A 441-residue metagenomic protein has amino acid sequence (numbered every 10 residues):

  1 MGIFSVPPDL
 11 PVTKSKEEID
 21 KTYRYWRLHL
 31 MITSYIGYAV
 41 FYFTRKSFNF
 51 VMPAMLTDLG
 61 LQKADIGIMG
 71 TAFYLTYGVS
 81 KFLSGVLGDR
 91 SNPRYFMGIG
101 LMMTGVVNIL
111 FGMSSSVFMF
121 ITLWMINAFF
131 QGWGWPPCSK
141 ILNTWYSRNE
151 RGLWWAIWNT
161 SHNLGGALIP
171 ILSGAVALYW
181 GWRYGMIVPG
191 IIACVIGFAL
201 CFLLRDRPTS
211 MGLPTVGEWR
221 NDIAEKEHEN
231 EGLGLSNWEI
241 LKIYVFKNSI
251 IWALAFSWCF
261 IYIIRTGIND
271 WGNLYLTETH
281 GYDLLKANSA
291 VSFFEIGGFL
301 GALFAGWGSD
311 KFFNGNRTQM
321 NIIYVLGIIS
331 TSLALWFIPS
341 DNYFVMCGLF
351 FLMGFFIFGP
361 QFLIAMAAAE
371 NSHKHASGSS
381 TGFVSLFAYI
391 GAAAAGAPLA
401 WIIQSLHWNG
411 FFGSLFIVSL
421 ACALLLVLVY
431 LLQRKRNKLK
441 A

Functional and structural regions predicted by a protein language model:
K14-R24, M211-A253: Juxtamembrane intracellular "pre-TM" segments in multi-pass secondary transporters
K46, Y74-F82, G166-A167, E295-L303 (+1 more regions): Residue-level signature of mid-helix packing/kink "hotspots" within the transmembrane helices of 12-pass Major
F48-M52, N248-L303, Q361, G396: Extracytoplasmic gate region of multi-pass secondary transporters
G60, N92, M113-F118, F130 (+2 more regions): Helix-breaking motifs and short loop linkers at transmembrane-helix boundaries and internal kinks in secondary membrane
V79-F118: Conserved MFS/SLC helix-loop-helix module at the cytosolic interface between two early adjacent transmembrane helices
R90-L101, K311-V325: Cytoplasmic membrane-interface "Motif A"-like loop-to-helix N-cap segments of 12-TM Major Facilitator Superfamily
L123-L164: Cytoplasmic helix-loop-helix junction between adjacent transmembrane helices in 12-TM secondary transporters
G315-A367: C-terminal transmembrane helical hairpin of 12-TM major facilitator-type secondary transporters
